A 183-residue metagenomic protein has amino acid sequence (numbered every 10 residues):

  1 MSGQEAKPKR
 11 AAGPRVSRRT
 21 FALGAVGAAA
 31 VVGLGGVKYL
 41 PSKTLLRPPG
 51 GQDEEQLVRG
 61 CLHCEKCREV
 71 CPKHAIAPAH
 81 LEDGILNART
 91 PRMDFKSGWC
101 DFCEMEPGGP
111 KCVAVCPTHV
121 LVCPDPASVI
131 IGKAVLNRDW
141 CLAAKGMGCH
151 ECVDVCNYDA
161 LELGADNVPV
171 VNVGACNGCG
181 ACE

Functional and structural regions predicted by a protein language model:
M1-E183: Non-ligating segments of multi-cofactor redox enzymes
